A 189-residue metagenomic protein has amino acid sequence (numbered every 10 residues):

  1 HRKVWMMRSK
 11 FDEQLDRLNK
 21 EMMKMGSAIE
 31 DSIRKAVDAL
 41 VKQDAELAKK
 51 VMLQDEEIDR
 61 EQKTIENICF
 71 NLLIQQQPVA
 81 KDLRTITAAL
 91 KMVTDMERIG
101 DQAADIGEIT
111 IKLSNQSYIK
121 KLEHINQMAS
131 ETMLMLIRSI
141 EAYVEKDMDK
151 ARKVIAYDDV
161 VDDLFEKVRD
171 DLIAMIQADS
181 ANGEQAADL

Functional and structural regions predicted by a protein language model:
K3-L189: Cytosolic, long alpha-helical scaffolding segments
